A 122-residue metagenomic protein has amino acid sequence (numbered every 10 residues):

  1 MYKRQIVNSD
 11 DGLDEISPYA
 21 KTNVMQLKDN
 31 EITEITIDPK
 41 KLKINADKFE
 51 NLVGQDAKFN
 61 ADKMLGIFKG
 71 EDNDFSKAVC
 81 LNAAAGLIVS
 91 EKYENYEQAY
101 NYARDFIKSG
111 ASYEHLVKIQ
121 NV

Functional and structural regions predicted by a protein language model:
K3-V122: Glycine-rich anion-binding loops and their surrounding alpha/beta cores
